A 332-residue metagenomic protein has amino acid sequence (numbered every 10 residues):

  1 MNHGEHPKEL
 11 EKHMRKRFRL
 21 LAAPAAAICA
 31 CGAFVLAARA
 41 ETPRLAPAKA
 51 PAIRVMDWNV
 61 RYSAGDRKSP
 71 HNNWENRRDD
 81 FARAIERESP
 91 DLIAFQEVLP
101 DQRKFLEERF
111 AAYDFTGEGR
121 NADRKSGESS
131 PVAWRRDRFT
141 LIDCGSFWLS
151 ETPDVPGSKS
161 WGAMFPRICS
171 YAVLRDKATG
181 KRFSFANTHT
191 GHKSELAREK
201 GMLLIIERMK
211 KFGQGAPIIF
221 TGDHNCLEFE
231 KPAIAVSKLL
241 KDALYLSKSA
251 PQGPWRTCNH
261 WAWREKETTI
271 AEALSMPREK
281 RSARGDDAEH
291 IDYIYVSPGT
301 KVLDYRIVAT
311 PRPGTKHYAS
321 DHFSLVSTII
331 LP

Functional and structural regions predicted by a protein language model:
G4-M14, C29: Short, low-complexity, charge-dense intrinsically disordered segments
A23-V35: Bacterial N-terminal signal peptides
L36-R109, A122-E128, P332: N-terminal, active-site-proximal structural segment of metallo-dependent hydrolase catalytic domains
E41-L45, L196, E207-I218, C226-P332: Metal-dependent phosphoester-hydrolase catalytic domains
I53-V60, F81-L106, A133, A172 (+5 more regions): Active-site beta-strand/loop signature of hydrolases that rely on acidic residues for catalysis
Y62-H71, I142, E195, Q252-P254: Short, solvent-exposed loop/turn elements at domain surfaces
L92, Q96-R182, D304: Structured beta-strand-rich core segments of catalytic domains in phosphoester-bond hydrolases
M164-P166, R175-K200, K211-F212: Metal-dependent phosphoester/phosphodiester hydrolase catalytic core
